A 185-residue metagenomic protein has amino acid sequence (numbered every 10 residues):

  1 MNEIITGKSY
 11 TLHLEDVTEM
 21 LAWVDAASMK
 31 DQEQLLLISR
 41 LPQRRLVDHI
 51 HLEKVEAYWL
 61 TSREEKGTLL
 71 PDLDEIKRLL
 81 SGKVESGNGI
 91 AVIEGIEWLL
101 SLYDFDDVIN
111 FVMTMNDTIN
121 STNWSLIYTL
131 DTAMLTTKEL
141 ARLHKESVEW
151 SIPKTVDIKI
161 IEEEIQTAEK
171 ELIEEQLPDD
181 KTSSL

Functional and structural regions predicted by a protein language model:
M1-V47, V156-K159, I165-Q166, L185: Glycine-rich P-loop/Walker A and Walker A-like loops and their local beta1-loop-alpha1 context in P-loop NTPases
E3-I5, T11-L14, G87-D104: Conserved P-loop NTPase "ATPase switch" module shared by AAA+ and STAND
A26-A27, R45-K54, K138-E146: Short, aromatic/basic amphipathic alpha-helical patches
L36-I90, E97: Conserved inter-motif catalytic segment of the P-loop NTP-binding fold
L37-S39, V92-I93, W124-D131: Structural recognition of the conserved hydrophobic beta-strand(s) that form the central parallel beta-sheet of P-loop
L100-V108, K138-E139: Conserved ATPase-coupling elements of RecA-like P-loop NTPase cores
N110-L135: Substrate-engagement module of ASCE P-loop NTPases
D131-L185: Phosphate-binding/switch region of NTP-binding enzymes
